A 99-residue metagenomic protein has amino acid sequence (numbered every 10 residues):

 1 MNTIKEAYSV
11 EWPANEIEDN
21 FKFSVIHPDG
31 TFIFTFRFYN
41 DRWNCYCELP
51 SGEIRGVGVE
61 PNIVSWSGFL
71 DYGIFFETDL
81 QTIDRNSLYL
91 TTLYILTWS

Functional and structural regions predicted by a protein language model:
M1-N15, S99: Short, intrinsically disordered N-terminal pre-domain segments
E16-F23: Short, hydrophobic/aromatic-rich segments at coil-to-beta transitions
K22, C45, I95-L96: Generic recognition of long tandem-repeat/solenoid scaffolds
F23-V25, T35-F36: Short beta-strand segments that buttress and anchor functional surface loops
F38-L80: Acidic, aromatic-enriched beta-alpha/helix-loop junctions
I74-S99: C-terminal low-complexity, charged extensions that often adopt amphipathic alpha-helices
